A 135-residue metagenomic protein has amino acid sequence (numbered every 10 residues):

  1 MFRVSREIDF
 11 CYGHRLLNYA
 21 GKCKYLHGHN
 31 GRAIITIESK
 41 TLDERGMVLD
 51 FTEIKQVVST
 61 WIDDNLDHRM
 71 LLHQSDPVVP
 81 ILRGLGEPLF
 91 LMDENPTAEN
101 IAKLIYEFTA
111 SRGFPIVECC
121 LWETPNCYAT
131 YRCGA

Functional and structural regions predicted by a protein language model:
M1-A135: Charge-rich, low-complexity N-terminal segments
